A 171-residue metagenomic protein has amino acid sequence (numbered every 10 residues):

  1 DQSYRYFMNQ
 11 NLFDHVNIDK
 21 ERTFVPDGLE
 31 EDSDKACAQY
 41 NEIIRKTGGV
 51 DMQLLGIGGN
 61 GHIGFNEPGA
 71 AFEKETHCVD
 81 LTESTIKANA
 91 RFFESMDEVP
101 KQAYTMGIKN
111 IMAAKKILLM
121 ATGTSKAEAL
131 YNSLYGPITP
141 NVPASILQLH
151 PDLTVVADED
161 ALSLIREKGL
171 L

Functional and structural regions predicted by a protein language model:
Q2-L171: Conserved phosphate- and dinucleotide-binding cores of soluble alpha/beta proteins, encompassing both enzyme active
